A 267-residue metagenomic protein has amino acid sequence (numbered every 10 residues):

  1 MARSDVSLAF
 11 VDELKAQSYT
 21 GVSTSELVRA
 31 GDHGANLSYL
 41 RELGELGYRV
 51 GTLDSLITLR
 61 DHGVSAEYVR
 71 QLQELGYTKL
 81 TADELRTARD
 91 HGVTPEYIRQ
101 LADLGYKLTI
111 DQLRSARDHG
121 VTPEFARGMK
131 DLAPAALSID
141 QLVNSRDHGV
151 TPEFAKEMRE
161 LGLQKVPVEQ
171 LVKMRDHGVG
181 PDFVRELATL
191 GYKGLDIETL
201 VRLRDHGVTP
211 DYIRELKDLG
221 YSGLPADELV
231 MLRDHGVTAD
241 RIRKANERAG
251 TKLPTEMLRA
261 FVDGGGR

Functional and structural regions predicted by a protein language model:
A2-R267: General marker for long, soluble alpha-helical cores
